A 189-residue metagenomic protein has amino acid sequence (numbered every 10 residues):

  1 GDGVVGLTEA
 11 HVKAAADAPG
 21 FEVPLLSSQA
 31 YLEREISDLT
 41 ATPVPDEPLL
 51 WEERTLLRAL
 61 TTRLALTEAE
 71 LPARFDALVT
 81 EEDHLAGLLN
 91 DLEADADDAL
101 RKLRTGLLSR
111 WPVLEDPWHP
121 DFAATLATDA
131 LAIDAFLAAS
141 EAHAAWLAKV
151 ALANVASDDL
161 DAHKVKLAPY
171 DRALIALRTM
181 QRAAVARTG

Functional and structural regions predicted by a protein language model:
G1-G189: Cysteine endopeptidase catalytic domains of the caspase/legumain-like
